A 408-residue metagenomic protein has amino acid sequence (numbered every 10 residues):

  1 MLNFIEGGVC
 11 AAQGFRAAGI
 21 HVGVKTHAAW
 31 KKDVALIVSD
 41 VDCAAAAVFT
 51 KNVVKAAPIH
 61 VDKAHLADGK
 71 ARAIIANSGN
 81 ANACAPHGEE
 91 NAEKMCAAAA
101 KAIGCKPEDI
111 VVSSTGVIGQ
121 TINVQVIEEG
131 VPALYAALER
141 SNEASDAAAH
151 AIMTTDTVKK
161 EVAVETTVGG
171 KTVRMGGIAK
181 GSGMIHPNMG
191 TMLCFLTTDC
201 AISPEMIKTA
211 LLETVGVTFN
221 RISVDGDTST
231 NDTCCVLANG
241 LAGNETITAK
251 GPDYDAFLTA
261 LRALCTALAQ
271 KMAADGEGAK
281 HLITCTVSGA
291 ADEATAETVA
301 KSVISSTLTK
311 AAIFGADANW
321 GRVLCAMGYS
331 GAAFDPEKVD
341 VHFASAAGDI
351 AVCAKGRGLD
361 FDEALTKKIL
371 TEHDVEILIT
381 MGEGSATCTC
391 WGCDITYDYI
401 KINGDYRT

Functional and structural regions predicted by a protein language model:
M1-E90, K94, A100-T408: A structural signal for small-residue-enriched, beta-sheet-centric alpha/beta enzyme cores and oligomeric scaffold folds
